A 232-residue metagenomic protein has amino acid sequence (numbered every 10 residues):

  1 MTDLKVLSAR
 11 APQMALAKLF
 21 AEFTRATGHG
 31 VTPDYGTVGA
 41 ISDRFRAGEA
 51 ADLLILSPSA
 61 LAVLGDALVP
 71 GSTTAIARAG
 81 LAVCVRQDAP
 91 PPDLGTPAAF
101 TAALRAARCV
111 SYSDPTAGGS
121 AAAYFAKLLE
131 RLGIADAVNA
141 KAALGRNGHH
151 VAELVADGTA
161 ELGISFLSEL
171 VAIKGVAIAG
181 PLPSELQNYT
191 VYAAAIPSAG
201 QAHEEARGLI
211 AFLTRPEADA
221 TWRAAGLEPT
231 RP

Functional and structural regions predicted by a protein language model:
M1-D34, G39, D43, A47-E49 (+2 more regions): Exported/periplasmic ABC-transporter solute-binding proteins
D52: Catalytic metal-binding acidic patch
